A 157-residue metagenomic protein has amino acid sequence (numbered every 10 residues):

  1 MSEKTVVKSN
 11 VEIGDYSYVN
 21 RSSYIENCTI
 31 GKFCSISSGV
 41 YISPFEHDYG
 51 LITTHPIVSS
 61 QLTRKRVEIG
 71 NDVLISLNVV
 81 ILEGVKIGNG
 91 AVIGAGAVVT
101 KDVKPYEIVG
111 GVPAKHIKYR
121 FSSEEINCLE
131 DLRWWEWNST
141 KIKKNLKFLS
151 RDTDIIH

Functional and structural regions predicted by a protein language model:
S2-G14, Y18-E83, V112: Flexible, glycine/small-residue-enriched loop-and-beta-strand segment within the central core of proteins
S38, K104-P105, P113, R133: Proline-centered helix-kink/hinge sites
G50, K101, P105-E107, K115: Glycine-centered loop/turn positions within well-structured domains that cap or flank conserved ligand/cofactor-binding
H55-I81, P113-H157: C-terminal segments of enzyme domains that contribute to small-molecule binding surfaces
D72, G90, E107: Catalytic-loop signature of eukaryotic-like protein kinases
N78-A91, A97-K101: Beta-rich strand-turn-strand
I93, G111: Conserved G/P- and acidic residue-centered "switch" motifs that form tight phosphate/ATP-binding loops in soluble
